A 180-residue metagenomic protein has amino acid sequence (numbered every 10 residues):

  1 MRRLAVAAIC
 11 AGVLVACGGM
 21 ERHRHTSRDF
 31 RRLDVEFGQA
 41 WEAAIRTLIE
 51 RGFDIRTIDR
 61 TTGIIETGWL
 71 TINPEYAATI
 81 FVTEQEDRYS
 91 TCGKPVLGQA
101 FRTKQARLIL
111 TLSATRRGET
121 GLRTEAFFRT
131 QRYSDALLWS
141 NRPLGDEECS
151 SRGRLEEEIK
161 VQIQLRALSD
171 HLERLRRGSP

Functional and structural regions predicted by a protein language model:
M1-C17: Sec-dependent bacterial lipoprotein signal peptides
G18-P180: Ser/Thr-rich, low-complexity intrinsically disordered terminal regions
